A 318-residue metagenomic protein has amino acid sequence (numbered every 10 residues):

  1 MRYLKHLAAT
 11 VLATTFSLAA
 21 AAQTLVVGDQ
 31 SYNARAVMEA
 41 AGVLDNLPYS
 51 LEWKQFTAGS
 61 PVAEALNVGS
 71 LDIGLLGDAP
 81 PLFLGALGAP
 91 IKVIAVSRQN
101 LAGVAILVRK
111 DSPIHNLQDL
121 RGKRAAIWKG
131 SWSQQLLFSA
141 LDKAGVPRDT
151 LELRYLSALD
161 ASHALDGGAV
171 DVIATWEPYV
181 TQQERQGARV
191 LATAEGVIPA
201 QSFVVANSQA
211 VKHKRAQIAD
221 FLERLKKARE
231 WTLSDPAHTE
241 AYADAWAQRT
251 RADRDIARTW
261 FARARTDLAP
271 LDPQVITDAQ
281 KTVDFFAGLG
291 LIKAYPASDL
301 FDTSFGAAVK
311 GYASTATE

Functional and structural regions predicted by a protein language model:
M1-V11: Bacterial N-terminal signal peptides that target proteins for export
T15-A20: N-terminal signal peptide c-region/cleavage motif recognized by signal peptidases
Q23-P147, E152-Y155, D171-A174, V190-I198: Short, glycine-/small- and polar/acidic-enriched structural segments that line small-molecule recognition paths
R35-A41, A63, N67, D78-P81 (+13 more regions): Extracytoplasmic/secreted envelope proteins and their assembly/folding machinery, especially bacterial periplasmic
T57-S60, L75, I127, S131-W132 (+5 more regions): Soluble non-cytosolic domains of exported or imported proteins
A79, R154, L159-Q248: Pocket-lining segment of extracytoplasmic ligand-binding domains
H213-K293: Secondary-structure end/capping motifs
D284-E318: Conserved C-terminal helix/tail region of periplasmic/extracytoplasmic solute-binding proteins
